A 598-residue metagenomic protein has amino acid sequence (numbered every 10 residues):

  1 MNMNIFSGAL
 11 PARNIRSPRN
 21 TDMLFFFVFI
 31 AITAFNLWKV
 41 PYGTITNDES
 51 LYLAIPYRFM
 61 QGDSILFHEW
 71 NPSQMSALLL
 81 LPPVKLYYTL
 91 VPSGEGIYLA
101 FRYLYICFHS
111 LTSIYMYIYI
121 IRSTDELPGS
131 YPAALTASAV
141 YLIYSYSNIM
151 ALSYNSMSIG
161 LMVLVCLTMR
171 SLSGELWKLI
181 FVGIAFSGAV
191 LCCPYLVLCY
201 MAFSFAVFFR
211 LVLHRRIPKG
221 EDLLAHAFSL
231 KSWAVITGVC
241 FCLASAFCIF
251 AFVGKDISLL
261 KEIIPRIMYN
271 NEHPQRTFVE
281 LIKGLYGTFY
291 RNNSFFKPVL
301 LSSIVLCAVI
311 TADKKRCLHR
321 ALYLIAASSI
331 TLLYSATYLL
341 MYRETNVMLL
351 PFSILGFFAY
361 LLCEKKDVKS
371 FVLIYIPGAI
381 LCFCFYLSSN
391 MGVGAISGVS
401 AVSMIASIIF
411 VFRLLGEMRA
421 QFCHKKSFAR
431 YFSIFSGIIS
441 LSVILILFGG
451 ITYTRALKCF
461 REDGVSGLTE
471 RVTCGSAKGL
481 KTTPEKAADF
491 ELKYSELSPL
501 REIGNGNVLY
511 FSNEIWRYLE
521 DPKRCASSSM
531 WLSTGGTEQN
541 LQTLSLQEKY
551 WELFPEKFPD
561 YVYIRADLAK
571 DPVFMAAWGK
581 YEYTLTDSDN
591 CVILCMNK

Functional and structural regions predicted by a protein language model:
N4-S7, S171, F186, C199-A244 (+1 more regions): Perimembrane helix-loop-helix junctions
L53-Y57, H68-L99, Y103, A189: Short hydrophobic/aromatic helix or loop-helix immediately within or flanking a transmembrane segment in polytopic
N71, L447-T534, D560-L568: Short periplasmic/luminal acceptor-recognition loop of GT-C membrane glycosyltransferases, typified by
Y103-L127, L306-T311: Transmembrane-helix motifs of polytopic, lipid-linked glycan transferases
P128, M162-I180, I217, F358-K369: Membrane-interface transmembrane helices that cradle and orient dolichyl/undecaprenyl
S147-S158: Short acidic/glycine- and proline-prone juxtamembrane loop motifs at membrane-interface regions of multi-pass membrane
C166, K178-P194, Y200-F205, G378-S389: Membrane-interface alpha helices of multi-pass inner-membrane proteins
S229-C307: Membrane-lumen/periplasm interface segments of specific transmembrane helices in polyprenyl phosphate-linked
